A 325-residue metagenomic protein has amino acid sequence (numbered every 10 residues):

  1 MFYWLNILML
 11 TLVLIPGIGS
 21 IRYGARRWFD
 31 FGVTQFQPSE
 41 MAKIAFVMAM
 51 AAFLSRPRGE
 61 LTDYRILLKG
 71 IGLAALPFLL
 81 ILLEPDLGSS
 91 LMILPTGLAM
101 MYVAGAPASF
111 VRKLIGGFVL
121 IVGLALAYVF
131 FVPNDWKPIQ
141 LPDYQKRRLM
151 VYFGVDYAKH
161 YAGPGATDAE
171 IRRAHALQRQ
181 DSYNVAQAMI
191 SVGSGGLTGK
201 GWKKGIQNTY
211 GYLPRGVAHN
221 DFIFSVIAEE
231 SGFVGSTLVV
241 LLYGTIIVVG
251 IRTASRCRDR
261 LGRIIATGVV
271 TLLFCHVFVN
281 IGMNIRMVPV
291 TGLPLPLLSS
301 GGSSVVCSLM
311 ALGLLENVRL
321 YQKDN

Functional and structural regions predicted by a protein language model:
M1-Q180, D221, S225-I285, M310 (+1 more regions): Hydrophobic alpha-helical transmembrane segments of multi-pass inner membrane proteins, especially in bacterial systems
M41, L197, V305: Residue-level recognition of oxygen-bearing side chains
D86-L91, K200-G205, A218-N220, T291 (+2 more regions): Transmembrane helix boundary and interhelical junction motifs in multipass membrane proteins
I93, K204-G211, L242, N284-G292 (+1 more regions): Re-entrant/interfacial helical elements at transmembrane boundaries that shape and gate the permeation pathway
R172-S182, A186-S231: Long extracytoplasmic/lumenal interhelical loops at the membrane interface of multi-pass membrane proteins
R286-Q322: Transmembrane alpha-helices of multi-pass inner-membrane enzymes
